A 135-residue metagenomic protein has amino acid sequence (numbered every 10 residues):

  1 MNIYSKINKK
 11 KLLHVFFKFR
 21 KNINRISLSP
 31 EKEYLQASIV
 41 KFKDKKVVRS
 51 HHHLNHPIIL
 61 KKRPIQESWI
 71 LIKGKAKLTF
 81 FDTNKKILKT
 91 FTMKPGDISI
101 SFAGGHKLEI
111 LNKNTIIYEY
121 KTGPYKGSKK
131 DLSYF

Functional and structural regions predicted by a protein language model:
M1-K43, F91: A short, N-terminal "cap"/entry segment at the start of jelly-roll beta-barrel domains of the cupin/DSBH fold
I3-I7, K107-F135: Double-stranded beta-helix
V40-R63: Conserved short histidine dyad/triad with adjacent acidic residue
K43-D44, P64-F81: Glycine- and acidic-residue-biased ligand/ion/polar-headgroup-sensing regions
S50, L78-T79, I100-S101, H106-N112 (+1 more regions): Short beta-strand His + acidic residue motifs that chelate non-heme Fe in jelly-roll/DSBH and cupin folds
H56-P57, N84-K86, P124-Y125: Short, surface-exposed beta-strand-loop junctions and turns on beta-sheet-rich folds
D82-A103: Short acidic-glycine-tyrosine-enriched beta hairpin
